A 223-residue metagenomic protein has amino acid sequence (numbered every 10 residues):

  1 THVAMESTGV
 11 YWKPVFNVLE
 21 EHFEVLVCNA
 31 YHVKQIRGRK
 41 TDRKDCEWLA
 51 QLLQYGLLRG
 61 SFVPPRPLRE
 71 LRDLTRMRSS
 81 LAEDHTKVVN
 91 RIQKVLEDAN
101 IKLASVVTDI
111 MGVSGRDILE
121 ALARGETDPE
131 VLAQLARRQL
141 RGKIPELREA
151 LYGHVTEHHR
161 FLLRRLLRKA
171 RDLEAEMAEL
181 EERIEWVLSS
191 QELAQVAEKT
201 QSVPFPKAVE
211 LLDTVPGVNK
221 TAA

Functional and structural regions predicted by a protein language model:
T1-A223: A detector of single, family-specific signature residues that are central to catalytic or substrate-handling motifs
